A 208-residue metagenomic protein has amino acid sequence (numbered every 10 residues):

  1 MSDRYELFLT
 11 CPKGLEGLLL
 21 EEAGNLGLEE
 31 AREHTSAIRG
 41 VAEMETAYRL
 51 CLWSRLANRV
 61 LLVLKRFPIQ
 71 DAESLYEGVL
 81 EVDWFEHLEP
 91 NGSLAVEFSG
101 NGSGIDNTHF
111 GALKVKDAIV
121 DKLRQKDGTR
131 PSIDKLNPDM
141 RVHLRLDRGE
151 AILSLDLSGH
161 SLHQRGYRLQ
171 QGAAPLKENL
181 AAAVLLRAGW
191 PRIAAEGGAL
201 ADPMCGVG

Functional and structural regions predicted by a protein language model:
S2-M140: Non-catalytic nucleic-acid substrate-recognition regions in nucleic-acid-modifying enzymes
G14, S158, G206: An acidic- and aromatic-residue-enriched active-site/binding cleft used to recognize and process polar
V96, L144, V184: A residue-level signal for conserved active-site and pocket-lining positions in enzyme catalytic cores
G100-G102, E150, L157-G159: Short, flexible active-site-adjacent loop segments at beta-strand->alpha-helix junctions, enriched in small/polar
F110, K114, A118, N137-D139 (+4 more regions): Residues forming well-ordered secondary-structure scaffolds
V142-L153: C-terminal edge-of-domain segments
L153-P191: SAM-dependent Rossmann-like transferase core, predominantly class I methyltransferases with a strong bias toward
A181-G208: Conserved S-adenosyl-L-methionine
